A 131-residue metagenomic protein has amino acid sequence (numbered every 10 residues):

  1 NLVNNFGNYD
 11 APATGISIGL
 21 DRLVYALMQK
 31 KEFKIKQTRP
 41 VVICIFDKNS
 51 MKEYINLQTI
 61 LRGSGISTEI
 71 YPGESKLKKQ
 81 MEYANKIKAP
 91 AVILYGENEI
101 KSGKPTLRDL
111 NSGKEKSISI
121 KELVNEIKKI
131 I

Functional and structural regions predicted by a protein language model:
N1-I131: TRNA-recognition modules of translation machinery and tRNA-sensing kinases, especially anticodon-binding
